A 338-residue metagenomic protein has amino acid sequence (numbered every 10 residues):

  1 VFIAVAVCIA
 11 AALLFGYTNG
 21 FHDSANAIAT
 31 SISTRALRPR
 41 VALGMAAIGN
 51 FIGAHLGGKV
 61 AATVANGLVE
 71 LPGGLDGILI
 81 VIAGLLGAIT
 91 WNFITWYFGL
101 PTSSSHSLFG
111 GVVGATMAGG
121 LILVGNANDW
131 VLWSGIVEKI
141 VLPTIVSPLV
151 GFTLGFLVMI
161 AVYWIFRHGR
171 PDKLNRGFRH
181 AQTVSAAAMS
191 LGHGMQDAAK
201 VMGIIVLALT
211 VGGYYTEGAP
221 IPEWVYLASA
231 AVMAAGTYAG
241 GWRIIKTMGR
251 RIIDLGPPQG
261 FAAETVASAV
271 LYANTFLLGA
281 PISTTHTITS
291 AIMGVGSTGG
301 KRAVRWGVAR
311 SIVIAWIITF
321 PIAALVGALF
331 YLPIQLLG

Functional and structural regions predicted by a protein language model:
V1-G338: Multi-pass alpha-helical transmembrane bundle typical of ion/small-solute transporters and intramembrane aspartyl
